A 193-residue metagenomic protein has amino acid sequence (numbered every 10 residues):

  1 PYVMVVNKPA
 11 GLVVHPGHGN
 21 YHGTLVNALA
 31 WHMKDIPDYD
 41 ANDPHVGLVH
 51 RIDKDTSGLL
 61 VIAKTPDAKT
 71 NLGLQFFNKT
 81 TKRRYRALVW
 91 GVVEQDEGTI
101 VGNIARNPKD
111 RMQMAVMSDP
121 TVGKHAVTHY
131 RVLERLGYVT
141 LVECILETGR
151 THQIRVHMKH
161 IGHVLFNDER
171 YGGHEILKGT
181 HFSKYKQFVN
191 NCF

Functional and structural regions predicted by a protein language model:
P1-F193: RNA pseudouridine synthases
